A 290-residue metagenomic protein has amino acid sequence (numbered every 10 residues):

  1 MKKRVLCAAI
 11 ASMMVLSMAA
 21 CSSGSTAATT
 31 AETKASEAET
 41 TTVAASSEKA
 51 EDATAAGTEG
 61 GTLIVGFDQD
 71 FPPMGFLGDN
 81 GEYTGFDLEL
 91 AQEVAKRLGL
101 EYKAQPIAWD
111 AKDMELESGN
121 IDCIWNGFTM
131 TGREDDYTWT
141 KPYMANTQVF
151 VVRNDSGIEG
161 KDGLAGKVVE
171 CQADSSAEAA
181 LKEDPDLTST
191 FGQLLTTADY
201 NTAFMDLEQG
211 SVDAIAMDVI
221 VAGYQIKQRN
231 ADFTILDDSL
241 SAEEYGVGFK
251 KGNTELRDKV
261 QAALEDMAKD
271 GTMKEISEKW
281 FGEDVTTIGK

Functional and structural regions predicted by a protein language model:
M18-A31, A35: Bacterial lipoprotein signal-peptidase II cleavage site
E51-G127: Extracytoplasmic small-molecule ligand-binding "clamshell" domains of the periplasmic binding protein/Venus flytrap
Q69, A145-V152, V219, G223 (+2 more regions): Periplasmic-binding protein-like
Q69-P72, Y83-K96, F128, V149-N201 (+2 more regions): Bilobed "Venus flytrap"/periplasmic-binding protein-like clamshell domains and structurally analogous long
L88, K103-M114, L194-Q209, E243: Short helix-initiation/N-cap motifs at beta->coil->alpha
L88-R97, D155-I158, G163, K167-V168 (+2 more regions): Extended ligand-binding regions for polar small-molecule ligands
Q92, K96, E101-G163, T234: Acidic, polar ligand-binding/catalytic clefts
A111, G127-D136, A180-E183, D206-A242: A ligand-binding cleft/hinge motif common to bilobed small-molecule-binding domains
